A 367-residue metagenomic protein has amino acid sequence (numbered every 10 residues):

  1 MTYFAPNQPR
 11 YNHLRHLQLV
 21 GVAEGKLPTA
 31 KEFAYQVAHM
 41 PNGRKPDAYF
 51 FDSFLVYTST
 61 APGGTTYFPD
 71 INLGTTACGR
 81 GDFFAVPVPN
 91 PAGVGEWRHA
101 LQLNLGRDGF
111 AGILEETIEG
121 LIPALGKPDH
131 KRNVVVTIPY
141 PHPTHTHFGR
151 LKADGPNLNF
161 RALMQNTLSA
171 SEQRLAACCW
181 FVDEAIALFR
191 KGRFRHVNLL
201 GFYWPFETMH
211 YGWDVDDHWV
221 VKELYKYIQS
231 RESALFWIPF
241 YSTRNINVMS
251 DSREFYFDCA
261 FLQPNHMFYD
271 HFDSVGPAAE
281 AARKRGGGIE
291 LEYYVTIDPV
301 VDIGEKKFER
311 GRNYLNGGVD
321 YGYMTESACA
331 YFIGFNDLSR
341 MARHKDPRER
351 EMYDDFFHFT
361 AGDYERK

Functional and structural regions predicted by a protein language model:
T2-C179: N-terminal catalytic cores of secreted or lumenal carbohydrate-active enzymes
Y11-L19, A48-V56, K131-T137, V197-Y203 (+4 more regions): Structural preference for beta-strand elements that scaffold enzyme active sites
P46-D47, D52, F257-K367: Substrate-binding cleft of secreted/luminal carbohydrate-active enzymes
A61-G64, P141-T144, F206-W213, S242-R244 (+3 more regions): Short acidic, S/G/P-rich loop/turn micro-motifs used as interaction or catalytic elements
E119, F181-R190: Short, well-ordered amphipathic alpha-helices
I122-G126, I186, V220-F236, A279-R283: Surface-exposed amphipathic alpha-helices with a cationic face
K131-P143, A162-V182, L199-E207, L224-I246 (+1 more regions): Aromatic-lined carbohydrate-recognition surfaces of secreted/lumenal glycan-active proteins
F181, M209-V220, Y225, R231-S274: Extracellular glycoside hydrolase catalytic/binding regions
